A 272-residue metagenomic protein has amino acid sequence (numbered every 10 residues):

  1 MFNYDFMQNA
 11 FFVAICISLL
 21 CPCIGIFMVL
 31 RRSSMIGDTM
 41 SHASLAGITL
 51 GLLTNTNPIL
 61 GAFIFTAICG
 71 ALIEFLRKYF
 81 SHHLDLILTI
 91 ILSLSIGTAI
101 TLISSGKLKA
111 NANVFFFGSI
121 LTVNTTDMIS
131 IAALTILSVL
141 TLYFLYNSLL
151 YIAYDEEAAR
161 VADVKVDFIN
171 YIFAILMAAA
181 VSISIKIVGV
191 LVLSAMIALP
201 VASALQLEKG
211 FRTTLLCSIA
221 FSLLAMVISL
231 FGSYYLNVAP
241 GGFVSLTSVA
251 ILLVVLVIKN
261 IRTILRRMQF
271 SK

Functional and structural regions predicted by a protein language model:
M1-L19, R266, K272: Membrane-interfacial amphipathic/re-entrant helices at transmembrane-helix boundaries
D5-N9, F80, L84, L88-N147: Transmembrane helix-bundle core of multi-pass membrane transporters and related energy-transducing complexes
A10-V13, P58-T66, D85-T89, A132 (+2 more regions): Loop-to-transmembrane alpha-helix initiation sites
I26-L108, A204-L216, Y235-L236, N260: Short loop segments and helix-boundary regions at transmembrane helix junctions of multi-pass inner-membrane proteins
A43-L53, I90-L102, T122-V123, V166-M177 (+1 more regions): Small-residue-rich segments of transmembrane alpha-helices in multi-pass membrane proteins, especially helix faces
D127-P200: Helix-loop-helix "hairpin" substructures at the membrane interface of multi-pass membrane proteins
L193-G242: Transmembrane alpha-helical segments in multi-pass inner-membrane proteins
V238-S245, V249-K272: Cytosolic-side transmembrane-helix boundaries in multi-pass membrane proteins
